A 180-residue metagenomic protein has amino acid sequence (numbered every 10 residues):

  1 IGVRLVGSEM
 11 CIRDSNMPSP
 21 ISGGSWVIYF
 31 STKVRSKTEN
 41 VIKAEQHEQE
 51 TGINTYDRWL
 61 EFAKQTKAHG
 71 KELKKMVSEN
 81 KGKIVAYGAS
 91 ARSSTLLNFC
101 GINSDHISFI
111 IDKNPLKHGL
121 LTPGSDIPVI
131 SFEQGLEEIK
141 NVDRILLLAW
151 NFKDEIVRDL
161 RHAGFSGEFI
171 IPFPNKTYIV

Functional and structural regions predicted by a protein language model:
I1-G7, C11-I12: Single conserved hydrophobic/aromatic residue that forms the stacking wall/gate of nucleotide- or nucleobase-binding
R13-S22: Conserved S-adenosyl-L-methionine
S22-Q65: Flexible, glycine-/basic-rich loop-and-beta segments that form/coincide with the SAM-dependent methyltransferase
F62-K81: A short, well-structured juxtamembrane/interface segment
V77-N98: Glycine-rich adenosine-cofactor-binding loop
S108-T122, F169-V180: Short, flexible loop segments at boundaries between secondary-structure elements
D126-V180: Phosphate-bearing ligand-interacting subdomains that bind or position ATP/ADP/UDP/GDP/NAD(P) or nucleotide-linked
